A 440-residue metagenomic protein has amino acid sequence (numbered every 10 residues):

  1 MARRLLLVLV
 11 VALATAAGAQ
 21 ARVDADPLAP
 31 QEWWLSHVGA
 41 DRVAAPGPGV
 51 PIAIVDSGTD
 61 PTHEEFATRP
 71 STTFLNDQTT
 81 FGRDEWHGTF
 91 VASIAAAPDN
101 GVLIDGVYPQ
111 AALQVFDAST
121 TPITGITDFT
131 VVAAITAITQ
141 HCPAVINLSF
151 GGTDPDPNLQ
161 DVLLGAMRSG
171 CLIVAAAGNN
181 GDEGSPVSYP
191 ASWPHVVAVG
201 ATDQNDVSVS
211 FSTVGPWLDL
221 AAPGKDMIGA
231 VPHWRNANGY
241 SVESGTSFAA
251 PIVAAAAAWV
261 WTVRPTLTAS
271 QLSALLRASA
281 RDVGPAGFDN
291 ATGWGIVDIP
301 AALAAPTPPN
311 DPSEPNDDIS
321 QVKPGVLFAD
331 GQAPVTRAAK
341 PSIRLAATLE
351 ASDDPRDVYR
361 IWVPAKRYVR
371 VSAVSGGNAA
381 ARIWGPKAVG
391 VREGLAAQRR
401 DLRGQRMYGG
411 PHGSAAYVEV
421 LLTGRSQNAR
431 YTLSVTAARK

Functional and structural regions predicted by a protein language model:
M1-L6: Bacterial N-terminal signal peptides that target proteins for export
L7-A14: Bacterial N-terminal signal peptides
A21-D24, G39, E65, A134 (+9 more regions): C-terminal subdomain of the subtilisin-like protease fold in secreted/lumenal serine endopeptidases
R22-I52, F74-W86, D298: N-terminal domain-start motif of subtilase-like serine proteases
P48, V115-H195, N205-S208, V214 (+1 more regions): Substrate-binding/access-modulating region of protease and related hydrolase catalytic domains
V50, S57, P70, F74-P155 (+3 more regions): Subtilisin-like peptidase catalytic core
A92-A95, Q114-S119, A144-V145, G224-I296 (+1 more regions): Hydrolase catalytic cores
P155, T292, P341-T432, T436-K440: Acidic, Ser/Thr/Pro-rich low-complexity intrinsically disordered segments
